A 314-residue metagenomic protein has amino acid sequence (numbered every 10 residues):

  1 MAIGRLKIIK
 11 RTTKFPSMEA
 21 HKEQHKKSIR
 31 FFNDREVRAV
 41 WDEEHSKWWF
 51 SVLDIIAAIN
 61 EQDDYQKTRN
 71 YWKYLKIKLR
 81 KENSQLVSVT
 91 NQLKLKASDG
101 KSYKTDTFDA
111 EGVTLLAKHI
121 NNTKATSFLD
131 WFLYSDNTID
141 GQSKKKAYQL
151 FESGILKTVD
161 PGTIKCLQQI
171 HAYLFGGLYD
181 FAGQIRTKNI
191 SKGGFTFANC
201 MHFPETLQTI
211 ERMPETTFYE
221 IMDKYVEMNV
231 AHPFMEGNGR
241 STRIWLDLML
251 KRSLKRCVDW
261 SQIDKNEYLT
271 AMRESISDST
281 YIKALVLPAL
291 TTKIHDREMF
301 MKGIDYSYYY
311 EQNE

Functional and structural regions predicted by a protein language model:
A2, L6-D136: An anion-engaging/catalytic patch
K14-M18, A57, T114-E314: FIC/Doc superfamily catalytic core
